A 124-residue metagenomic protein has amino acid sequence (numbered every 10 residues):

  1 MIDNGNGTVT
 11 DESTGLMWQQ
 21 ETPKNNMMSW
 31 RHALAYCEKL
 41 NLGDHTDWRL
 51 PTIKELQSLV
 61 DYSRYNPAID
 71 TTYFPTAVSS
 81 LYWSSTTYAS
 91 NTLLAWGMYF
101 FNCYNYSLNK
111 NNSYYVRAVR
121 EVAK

Functional and structural regions predicted by a protein language model:
M1-R49, I53-K124: Glycine-aromatic-enriched surface loops/turns that form tight recognition elements
